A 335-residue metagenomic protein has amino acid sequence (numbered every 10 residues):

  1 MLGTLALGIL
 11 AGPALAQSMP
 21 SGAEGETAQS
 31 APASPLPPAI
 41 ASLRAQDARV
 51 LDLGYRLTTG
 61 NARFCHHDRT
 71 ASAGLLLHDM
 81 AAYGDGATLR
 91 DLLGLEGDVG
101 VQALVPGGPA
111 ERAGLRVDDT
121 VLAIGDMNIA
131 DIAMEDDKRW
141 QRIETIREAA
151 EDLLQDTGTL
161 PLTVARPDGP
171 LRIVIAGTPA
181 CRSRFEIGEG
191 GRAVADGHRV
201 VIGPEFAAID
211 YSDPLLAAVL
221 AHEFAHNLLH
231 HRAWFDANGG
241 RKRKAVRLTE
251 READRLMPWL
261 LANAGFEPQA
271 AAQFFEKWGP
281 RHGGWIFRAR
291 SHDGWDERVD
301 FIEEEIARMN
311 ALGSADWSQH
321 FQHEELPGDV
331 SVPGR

Functional and structural regions predicted by a protein language model:
L2-G12: Bacterial N-terminal signal peptides
Q17-M80, A87-L95, Q141-R142, E148-D156 (+8 more regions): C-terminal capping/extension segments of zinc metalloprotease domains
G25-P38, M127-N128, H198-P204, A233-R241: Acidic/histidine-rich, surface-exposed loop or edge segments in extracytoplasmic proteins
G100-A103: Short beta-strand segments of a lipoyl-like beta-sandwich/carrier module
V105-P109: Short alpha-helix capping/helix-loop boundary micro-motifs
A110-K138: Conserved PDZ fold ligand-binding element
P214, H230-R251: Post-HEXXH active-site segment of zinc metalloproteases
A218-H231, A253: Active-site recognition of the HExxH zinc-binding catalytic motif
